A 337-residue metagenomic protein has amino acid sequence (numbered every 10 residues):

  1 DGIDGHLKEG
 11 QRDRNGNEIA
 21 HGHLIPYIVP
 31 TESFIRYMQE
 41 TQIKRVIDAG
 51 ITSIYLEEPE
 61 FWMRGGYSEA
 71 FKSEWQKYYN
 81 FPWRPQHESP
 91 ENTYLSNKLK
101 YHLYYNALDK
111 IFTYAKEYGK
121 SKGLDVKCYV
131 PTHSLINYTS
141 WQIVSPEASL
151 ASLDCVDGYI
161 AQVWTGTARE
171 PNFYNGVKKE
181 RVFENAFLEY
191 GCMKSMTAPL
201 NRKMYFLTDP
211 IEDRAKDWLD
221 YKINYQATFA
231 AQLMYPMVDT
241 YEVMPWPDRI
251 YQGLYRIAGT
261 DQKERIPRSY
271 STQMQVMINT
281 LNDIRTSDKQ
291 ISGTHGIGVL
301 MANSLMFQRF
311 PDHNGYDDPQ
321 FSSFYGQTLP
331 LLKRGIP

Functional and structural regions predicted by a protein language model:
D1-A49, W83-Y105, D109-T113: Active-site-adjacent "subsite" loops/lids of carbohydrate-active enzymes
D1-H21, E57-E88, I143, L150-L153 (+1 more regions): Aromatic- and acidic-residue-enriched segments that line the glycan-binding/catalytic groove of carbohydrate-active
I19-P30, S68-K77, H87-L95, Q252-K263: Surface-exposed, active-site-proximal loop segments in enzymatic domains
Q42-F61, D239-M244, P337: Short acidic catalytic loops
A49, Y114, Y118-S121, Q327-R334: A short, Lys/Arg-enriched amphipathic alpha-helix followed by its capping loop at the start of a domain
T52, N106-W141: Conserved, well-ordered alpha-helix/loop/beta-strand core segments that scaffold catalytic motifs
E57, S89-N97, C128-G326, L332-G335: Hydrophobic targeting/anchoring helices
N80-P82, G123-D125, P199: Long, acidic/polar, low-complexity amphipathic helices and coiled-coil-like
